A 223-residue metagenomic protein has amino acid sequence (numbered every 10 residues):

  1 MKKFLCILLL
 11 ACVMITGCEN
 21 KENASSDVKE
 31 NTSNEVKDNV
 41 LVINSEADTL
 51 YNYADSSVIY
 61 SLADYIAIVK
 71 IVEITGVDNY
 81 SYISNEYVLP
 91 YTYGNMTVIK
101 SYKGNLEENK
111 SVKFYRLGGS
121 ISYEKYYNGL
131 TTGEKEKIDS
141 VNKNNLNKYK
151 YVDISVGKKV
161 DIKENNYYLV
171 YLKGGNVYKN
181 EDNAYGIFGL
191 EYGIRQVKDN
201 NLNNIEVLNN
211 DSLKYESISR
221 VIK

Functional and structural regions predicted by a protein language model:
M1-F4, L8-L9: Positively charged n-region of N-terminal signal peptides that target proteins for export
C6, E19-L62: N-terminal, intrinsically disordered, polar/charged segments of Gram-positive cell-envelope systems that serve as
M14-G17: C-terminal motif of bacterial Sec signal peptides marking the signal peptidase cleavage site
E46-S56, G76-I83, Y149-K158: N-terminal post-signal-peptidase region of extra-cytosolic proteins
V58-K70, P90-T92: Short coil-to-beta-strand transition motifs
E73-Y80, Y102-G104: Short, conserved beta-turn/loop elements at beta-strand boundaries and strand-helix junctions
V77-N95: Short aromatic-glycine-enriched beta-strand elements
S120-K223: Extracellular C-terminal loop/segment signatures of secreted glycoproteins
